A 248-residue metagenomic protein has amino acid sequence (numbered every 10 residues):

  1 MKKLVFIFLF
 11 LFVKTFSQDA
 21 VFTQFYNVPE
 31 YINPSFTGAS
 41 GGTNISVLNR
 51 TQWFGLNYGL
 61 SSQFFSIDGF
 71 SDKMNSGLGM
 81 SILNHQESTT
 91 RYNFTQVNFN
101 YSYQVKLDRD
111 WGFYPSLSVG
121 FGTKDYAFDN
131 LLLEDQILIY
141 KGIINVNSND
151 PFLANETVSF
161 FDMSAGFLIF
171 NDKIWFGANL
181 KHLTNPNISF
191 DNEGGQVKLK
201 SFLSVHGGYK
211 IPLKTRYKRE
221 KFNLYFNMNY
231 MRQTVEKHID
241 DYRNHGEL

Functional and structural regions predicted by a protein language model:
M1, S17-Q18: Absolute protein N-terminus
M1-L4, L107-R109: Positively charged n-region of N-terminal signal peptides that target proteins for export
K3-V13: Sec-dependent N-terminal signal peptides
Q18-L248: Subset of outer-membrane beta-barrel
